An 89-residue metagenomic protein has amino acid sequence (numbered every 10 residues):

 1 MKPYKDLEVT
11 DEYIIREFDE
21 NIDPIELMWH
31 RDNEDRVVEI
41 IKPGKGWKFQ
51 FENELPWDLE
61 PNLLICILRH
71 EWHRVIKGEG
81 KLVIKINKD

Functional and structural regions predicted by a protein language model:
M1-E8, I14, V83-D89: Double-stranded beta-helix
E12-N33, Q50, C66-R69: Conserved short histidine dyad/triad with adjacent acidic residue
Y13, D35-V37, K81: Intrinsic-disorder/low-complexity, polar/charged segments enriched in Ser/Thr/Lys/Arg/Asp/Glu/Gln
D32-K48: Short, conserved beta-strand element in jelly-roll/cupin
V38, K48-W57, H70: Acidic, low-complexity, intrinsically disordered interaction modules
E60-L64: Loop/turn positions that initiate beta-strands
L68-D89: Ligand-binding loop in jelly-roll beta-barrel domains
